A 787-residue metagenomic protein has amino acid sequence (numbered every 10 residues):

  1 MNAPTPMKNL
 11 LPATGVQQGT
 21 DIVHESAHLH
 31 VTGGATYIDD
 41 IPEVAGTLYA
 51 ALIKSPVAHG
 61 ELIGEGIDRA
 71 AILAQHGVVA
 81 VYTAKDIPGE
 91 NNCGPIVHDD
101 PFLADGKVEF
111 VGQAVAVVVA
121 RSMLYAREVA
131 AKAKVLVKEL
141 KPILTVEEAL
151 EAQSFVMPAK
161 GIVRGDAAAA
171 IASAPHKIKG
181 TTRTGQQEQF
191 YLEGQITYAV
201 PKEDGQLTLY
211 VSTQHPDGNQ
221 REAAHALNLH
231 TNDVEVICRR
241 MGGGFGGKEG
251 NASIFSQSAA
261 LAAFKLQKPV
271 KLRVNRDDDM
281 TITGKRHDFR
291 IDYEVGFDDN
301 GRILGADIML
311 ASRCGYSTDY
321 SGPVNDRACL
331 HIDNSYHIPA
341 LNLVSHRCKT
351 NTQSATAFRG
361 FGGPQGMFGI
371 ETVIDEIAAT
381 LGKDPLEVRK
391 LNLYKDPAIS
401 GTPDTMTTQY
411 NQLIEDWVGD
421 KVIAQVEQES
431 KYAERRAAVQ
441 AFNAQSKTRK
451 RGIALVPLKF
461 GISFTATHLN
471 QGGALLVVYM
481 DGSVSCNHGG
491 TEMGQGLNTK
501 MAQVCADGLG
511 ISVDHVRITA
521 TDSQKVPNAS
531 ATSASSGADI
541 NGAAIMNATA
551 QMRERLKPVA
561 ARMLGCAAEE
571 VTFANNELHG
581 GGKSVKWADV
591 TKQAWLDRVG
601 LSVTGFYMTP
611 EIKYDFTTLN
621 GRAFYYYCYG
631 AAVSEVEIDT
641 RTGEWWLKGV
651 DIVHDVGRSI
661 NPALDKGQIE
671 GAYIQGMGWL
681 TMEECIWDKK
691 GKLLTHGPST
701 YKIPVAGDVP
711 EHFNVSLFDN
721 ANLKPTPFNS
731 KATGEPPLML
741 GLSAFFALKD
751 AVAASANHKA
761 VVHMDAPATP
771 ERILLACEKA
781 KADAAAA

Functional and structural regions predicted by a protein language model:
M1-P158: Flexible, low-hydrophobicity surface segments
T20, S26-G33, K160-T197, D288-V373 (+4 more regions): Glycine-rich loop/linker segments at domain edges
A35, A167, A172-L227, D326 (+4 more regions): Conserved beta-alpha junction segments in alpha/beta enzyme cores
L48, D105, E193-Y198, R290 (+4 more regions): Short glycine-rich loop/turn motifs
L48-S55, V484-H488, T532-A543: Short, hydrophobic beta-strand segments
A84-I87, N228-E235, A263-L272, D299 (+4 more regions): C-terminal catalytic domains of large/alpha subunits in multi-subunit enzymes
N91-I96, V129-K132, V211, Q220-E222 (+14 more regions): Short acidic, glycine/serine/threonine-rich loops at helix termini
G244-Q267, K271-R273, L497-V504: Thiamine diphosphate
